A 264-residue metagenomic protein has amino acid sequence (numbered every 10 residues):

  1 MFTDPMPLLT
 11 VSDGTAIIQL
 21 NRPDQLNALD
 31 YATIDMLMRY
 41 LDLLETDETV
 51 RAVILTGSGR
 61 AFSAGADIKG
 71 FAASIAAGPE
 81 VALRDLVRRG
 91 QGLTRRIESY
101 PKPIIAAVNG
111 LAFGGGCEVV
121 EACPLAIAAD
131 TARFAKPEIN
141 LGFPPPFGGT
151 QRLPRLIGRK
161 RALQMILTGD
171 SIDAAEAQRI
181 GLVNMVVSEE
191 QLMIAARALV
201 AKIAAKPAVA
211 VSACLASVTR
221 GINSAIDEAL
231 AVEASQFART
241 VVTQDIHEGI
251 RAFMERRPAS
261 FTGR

Functional and structural regions predicted by a protein language model:
M1-S58, V81, G92-R95: Conserved CoA-thioester-binding segment of acyl-CoA-metabolizing enzymes
F2, R95-V211, A238-T243, H247-E248 (+2 more regions): Crotonase-fold acyl-CoA enzyme core
I18, R22, M36-L37, L55 (+7 more regions): Terminal peptide-recognition signature
P23-L26, G59-R60, G65-I68, L111 (+3 more regions): A short, glycine- and basic residue-enriched loop/turn that sits immediately adjacent to a domain's principal
T33-M36, L86-R89, L192, E233: Hydrophobic alpha-helical membrane-association signature
G57-R95, A112, G142, A225: Glycine- (often His-adjacent) and acidic-residue-rich active-site loop that binds/positions the CoA thioester
L215-S224: Short, charged, surface-exposed hinge/linker loops at domain edges that act as mobile lids or interdomain connectors
